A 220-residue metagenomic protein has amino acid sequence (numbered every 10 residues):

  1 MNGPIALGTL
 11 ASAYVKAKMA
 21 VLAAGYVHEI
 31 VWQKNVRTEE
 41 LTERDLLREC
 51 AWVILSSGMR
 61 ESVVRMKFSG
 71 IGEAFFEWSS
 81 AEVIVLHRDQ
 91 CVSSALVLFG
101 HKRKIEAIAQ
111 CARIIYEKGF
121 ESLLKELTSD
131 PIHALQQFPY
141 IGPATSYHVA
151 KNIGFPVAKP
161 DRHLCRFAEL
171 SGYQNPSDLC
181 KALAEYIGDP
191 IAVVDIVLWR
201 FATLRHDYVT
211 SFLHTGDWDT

Functional and structural regions predicted by a protein language model:
M1-H101, R200-T220: N-terminal polyanion-binding entry modules of DNA glycosylases/AP lyases and select other DNA-binding proteins
M1-Q33, A109, L127-T220: C-terminal accessory module of base-excision DNA glycosylases/AP lyases that mediates lesion recognition and DNA
E43-A51, F68, I105-I108, S146 (+2 more regions): Short runs of predominantly hydrophobic/aromatic residues within well-ordered alpha helices that form helix-helix
V53, A74, S94, C111-I114 (+2 more regions): Residues that form generic nucleotide/phosphate-binding pockets
V53-S57, I115, N152, S171: Alpha-helix C-capping/helix-to-loop hinge sites
G70-Y140: Alpha-helical ds-nucleic-acid-binding substructure associated with the helix-hairpin-helix region of base-excision DNA
